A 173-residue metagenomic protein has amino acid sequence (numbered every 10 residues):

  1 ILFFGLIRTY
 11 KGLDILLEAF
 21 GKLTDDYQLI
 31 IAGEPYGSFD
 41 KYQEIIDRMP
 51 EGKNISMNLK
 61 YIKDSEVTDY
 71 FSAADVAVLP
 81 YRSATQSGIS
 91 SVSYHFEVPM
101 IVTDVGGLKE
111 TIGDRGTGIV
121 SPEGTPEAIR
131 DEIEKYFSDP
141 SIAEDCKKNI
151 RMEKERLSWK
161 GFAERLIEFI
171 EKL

Functional and structural regions predicted by a protein language model:
I1-K11, L17-F20, I30: Conserved donor-binding/catalytic core segment of Leloir-type glycosyltransferases
F4, Q28-Q43, K60: Glycosyltransferase donor-sugar binding loop
L6-L13, Y36-S38, E123, R156: A short, basic/aromatic alpha-helical/loop segment that forms part of the nucleotidyl-sugar donor-binding site
Y42-T68: Nucleotide-activated donor-binding/catalytic signature segment of Leloir-type glycosyltransferases, i.e., the conserved
D69-Q86, H95-V98: Acidic donor-binding loop of glycosyltransferase active sites
P99-V102, I112: Short hydrophobic beta-strand element within catalytic cores of glycosyltransferases and related nucleotide-activated
D114-P126, E134-S141: Conserved acidic donor-binding segment of nucleotide-sugar-dependent glycosyltransferases
S141-L173: A charged, aromatic-enriched C-terminal amphipathic alpha-helix characteristic of glycosyltransferases across folds
